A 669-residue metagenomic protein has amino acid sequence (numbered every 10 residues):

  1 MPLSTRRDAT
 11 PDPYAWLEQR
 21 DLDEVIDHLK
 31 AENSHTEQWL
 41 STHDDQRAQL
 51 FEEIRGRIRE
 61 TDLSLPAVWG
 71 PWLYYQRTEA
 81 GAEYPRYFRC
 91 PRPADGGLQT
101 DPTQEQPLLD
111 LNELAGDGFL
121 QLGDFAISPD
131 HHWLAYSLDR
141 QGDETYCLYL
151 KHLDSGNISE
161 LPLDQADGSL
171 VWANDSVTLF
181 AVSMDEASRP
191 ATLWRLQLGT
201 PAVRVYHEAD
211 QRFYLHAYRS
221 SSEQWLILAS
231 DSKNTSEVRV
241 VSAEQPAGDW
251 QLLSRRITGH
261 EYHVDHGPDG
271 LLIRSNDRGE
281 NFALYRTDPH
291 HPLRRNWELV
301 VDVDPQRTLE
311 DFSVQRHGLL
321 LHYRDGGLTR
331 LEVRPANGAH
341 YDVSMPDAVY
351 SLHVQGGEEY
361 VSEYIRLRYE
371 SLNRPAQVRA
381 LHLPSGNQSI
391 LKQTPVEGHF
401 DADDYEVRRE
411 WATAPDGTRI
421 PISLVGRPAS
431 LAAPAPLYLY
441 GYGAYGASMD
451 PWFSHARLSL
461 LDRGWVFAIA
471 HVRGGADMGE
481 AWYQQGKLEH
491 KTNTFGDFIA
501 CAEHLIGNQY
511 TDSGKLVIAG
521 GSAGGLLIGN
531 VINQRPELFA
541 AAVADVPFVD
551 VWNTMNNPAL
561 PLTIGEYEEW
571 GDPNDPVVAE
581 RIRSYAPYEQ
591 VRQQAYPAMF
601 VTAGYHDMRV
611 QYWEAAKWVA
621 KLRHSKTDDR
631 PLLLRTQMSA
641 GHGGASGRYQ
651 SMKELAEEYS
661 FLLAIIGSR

Functional and structural regions predicted by a protein language model:
D27-A126, S137, F213-H266, L299 (+9 more regions): Non-catalytic accessory segments flanking enzyme active sites
L73, H131-L134, T178-L179, L226 (+3 more regions): Hydrophobic beta-strand positions that form the internal "hydrophobic ladder" of WD40/Gbeta-like beta-propeller blades
R89-P91, Y149-L153, L193-G199, V240-A243 (+2 more regions): Beta-propeller blade signature
Q104-D124, A135-L138, G142-W194, R204-H207: Asp-box/WD-like beta-propeller blade repeats and closely related beta-sheet repeat scaffolds
L108, N112-F125, S137-D143, N157 (+8 more regions): Cap/lid segment of the alpha/beta-hydrolase catalytic domain
S128-D130, A173, S220, G267 (+1 more regions): Structural WD40 beta-propeller signal
V177-V241: Solenoidal tandem-repeat scaffolds enriched in leucines and small polar residues
V472-R669: Active-site-proximal cap/loop segments of hydrolase catalytic domains
